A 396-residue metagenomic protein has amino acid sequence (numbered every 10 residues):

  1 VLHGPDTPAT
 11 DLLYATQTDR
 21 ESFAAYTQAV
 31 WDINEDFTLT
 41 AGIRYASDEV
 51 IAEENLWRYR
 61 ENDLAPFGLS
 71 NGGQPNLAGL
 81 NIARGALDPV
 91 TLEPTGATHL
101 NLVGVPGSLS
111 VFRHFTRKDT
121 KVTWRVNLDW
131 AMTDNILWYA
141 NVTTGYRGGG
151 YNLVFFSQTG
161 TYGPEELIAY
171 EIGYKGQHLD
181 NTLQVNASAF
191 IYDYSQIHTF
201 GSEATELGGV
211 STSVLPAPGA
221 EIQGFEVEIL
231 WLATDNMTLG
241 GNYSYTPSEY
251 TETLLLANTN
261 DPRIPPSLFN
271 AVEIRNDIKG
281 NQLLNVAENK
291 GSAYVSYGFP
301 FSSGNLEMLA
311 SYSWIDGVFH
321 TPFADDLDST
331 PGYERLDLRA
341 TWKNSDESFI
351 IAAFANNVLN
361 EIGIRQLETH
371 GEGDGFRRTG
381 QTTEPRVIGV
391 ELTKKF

Functional and structural regions predicted by a protein language model:
V1-A15, I51-T116, N152-G160, T199-P216 (+2 more regions): Solvent-exposed loop segments that connect transmembrane elements
P8, L13-S22, I33, E49-I51 (+6 more regions): Short sequence motifs at beta-strands and strand-loop junctions characteristic of Gram-negative outer-membrane
R20-Y192, S296: Structural signature of Gram-negative outer-membrane beta-barrels, strongest in the C-terminal barrel of TonB-dependent
E21-A29, V122-V126, I168-I172, Q223-V227 (+3 more regions): Hydrophobic, lipid-facing positions within transmembrane beta-strands of outer-membrane proteins
E35-D36, I191-D193, L215-P322, T393-K395: Gram-negative outer-membrane beta-barrel transporters
D36-L39, N135-W138, D180-V185, N236-L239 (+2 more regions): Repeated loop/turn-to-beta-strand initiation elements of outer-membrane beta-barrel proteins
A131-R147, V154, G163-S244, S248-L254: Membrane-embedded beta-barrel scaffold of Gram-negative outer-membrane proteins
D193, S248, S313-T321, W342-F396: C-terminal beta-signal and adjacent terminal beta-strands/loops of Gram-negative outer-membrane beta-barrel proteins
